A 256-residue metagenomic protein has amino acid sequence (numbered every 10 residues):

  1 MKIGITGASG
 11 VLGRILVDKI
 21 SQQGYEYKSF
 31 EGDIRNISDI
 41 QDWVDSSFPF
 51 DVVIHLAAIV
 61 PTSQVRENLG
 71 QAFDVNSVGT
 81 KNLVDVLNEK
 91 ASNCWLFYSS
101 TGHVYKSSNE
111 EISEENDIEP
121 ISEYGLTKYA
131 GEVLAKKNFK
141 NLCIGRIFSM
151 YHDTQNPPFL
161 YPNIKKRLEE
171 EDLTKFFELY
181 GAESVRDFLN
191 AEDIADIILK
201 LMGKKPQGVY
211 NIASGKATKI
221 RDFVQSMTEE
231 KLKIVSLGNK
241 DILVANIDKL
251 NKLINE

Functional and structural regions predicted by a protein language model:
I3-Q22: N-terminal Rossmann NAD(P)H-binding glycine-rich loop of SDR-like oxidoreductase domains
V17, E170-E256: C-terminal substrate-binding subdomain of Rossmann-fold SDR/epimerase-dehydratase oxidoreductases
K28-S38: Rossmann-fold cofactor-recognition segment
R35, Q71-G79, I118, S122 (+1 more regions): Glycine-rich NAD(P)-binding loop of the Rossmann-fold in SDR/ketoreductase-type enzymes
S38-V75: NAD(P)H-binding glycine-rich loop region in Rossmannoid oxidoreductase-like domains and their noncatalytic homologs
T62, Y98-E111, E123-Y129, M150-T154: Conserved catalytic-site region of short-chain dehydrogenase/reductase
K81-I121: Conserved Rossmann-fold NAD(P)-dependent oxidoreductase catalytic core, especially the SDR/UDP-sugar
E110, V133-R186, A191, S226-T228: NAD(P)-dependent short-chain dehydrogenase/reductase
